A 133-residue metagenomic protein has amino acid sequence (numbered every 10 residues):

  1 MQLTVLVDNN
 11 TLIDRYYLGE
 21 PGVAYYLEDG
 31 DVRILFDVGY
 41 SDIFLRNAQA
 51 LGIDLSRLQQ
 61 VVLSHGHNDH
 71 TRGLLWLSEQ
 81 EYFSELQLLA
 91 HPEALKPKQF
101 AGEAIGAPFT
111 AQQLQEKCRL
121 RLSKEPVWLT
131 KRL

Functional and structural regions predicted by a protein language model:
M1, G30-V32, L58, S84-E85 (+1 more regions): Short coil/turn connectors at secondary-structure junctions
Q2-L51: Conserved beta-strand hairpin/beta-sheet module of binuclear metal-dependent hydrolase folds, prominently
D8-N10, V38-S41, G66, P92-A94 (+1 more regions): Active-site metal-binding loops of divalent metal-dependent hydrolases
I13, I43, N68-T71, L95-K98 (+1 more regions): Active-site environment of divalent metal-dependent phosphoester hydrolases
L18-E20, A50-L51, W76-S78, G102-I105: Short, glycine/charged-enriched secondary-structure capping and boundary segments
I43-A90: Active-site metal-binding motif and surrounding structural segment of the metallo-beta-lactamase
E93-L133: Metallo-beta-lactamase
